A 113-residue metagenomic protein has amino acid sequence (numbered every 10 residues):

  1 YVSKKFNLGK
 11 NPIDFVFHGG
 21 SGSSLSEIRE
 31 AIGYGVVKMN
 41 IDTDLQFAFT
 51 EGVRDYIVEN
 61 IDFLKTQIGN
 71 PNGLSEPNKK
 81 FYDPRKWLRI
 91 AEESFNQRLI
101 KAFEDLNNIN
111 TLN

Functional and structural regions predicted by a protein language model:
Y1-P12: Alpha-helix-loop-beta-strand connector modules within alpha/beta enzyme cores
I13-G19, V37-I41: Hydrophobic faces of well-ordered beta-strands that scaffold small-molecule active sites in alpha/beta enzyme cores
G19-S23, T43-Q46: Glycine-rich beta-alpha junction loops
G20-Y34: Catalytic cores of alpha/beta
S24-I28, A48-I57: Active-site-adjacent beta->alpha loops and helix N-cap segments on the catalytic face of soluble alpha/beta enzymes
E30, Y34, G52, Q97 (+2 more regions): Alpha-helical scaffold segments in soluble metabolic enzymes
Y34-G52: Glycine-rich phosphate-binding active-site loops on the catalytic face of alpha/beta enzymes
V58-N113: Extended, intrinsically disordered, low-complexity segments
